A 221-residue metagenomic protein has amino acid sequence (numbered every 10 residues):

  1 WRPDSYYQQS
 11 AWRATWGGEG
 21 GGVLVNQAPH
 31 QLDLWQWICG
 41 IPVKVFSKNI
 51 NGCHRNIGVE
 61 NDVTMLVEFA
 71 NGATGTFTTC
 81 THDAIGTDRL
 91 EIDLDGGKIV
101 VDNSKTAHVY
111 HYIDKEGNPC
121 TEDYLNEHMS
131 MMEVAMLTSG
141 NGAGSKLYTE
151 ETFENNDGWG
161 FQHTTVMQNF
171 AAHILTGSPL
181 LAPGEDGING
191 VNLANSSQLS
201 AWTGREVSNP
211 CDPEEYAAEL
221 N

Functional and structural regions predicted by a protein language model:
W1-I57, G204: Predominantly a Rossmann-like dinucleotide-binding segment in NAD(P)-dependent oxidoreductases
P29, H54, T78-G86: Glycine-rich phosphate/pyrophosphate-binding beta-alpha loops
Q31-L32, M167-Q168, A194: A general structural signal for well-ordered alpha-helical segments in protein cores
G58-D62: A short, glycine/Asx- and small/polar-enriched loop/turn that sits immediately N-terminal to a beta-strand
T64, F69, G96-L181, V207 (+1 more regions): C-terminal glycine/acidic-rich active-site capping loop/insertion
L193-T203: Short arginine-rich
